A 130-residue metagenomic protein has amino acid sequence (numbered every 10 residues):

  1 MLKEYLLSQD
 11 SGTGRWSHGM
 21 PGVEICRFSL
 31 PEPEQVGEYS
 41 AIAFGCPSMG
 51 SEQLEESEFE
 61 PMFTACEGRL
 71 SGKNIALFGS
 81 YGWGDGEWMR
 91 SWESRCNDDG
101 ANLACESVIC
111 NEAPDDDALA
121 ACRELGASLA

Functional and structural regions predicted by a protein language model:
M1-A130: FMN-binding flavodoxin-like domain, especially the glycine-rich phosphate-binding loop
